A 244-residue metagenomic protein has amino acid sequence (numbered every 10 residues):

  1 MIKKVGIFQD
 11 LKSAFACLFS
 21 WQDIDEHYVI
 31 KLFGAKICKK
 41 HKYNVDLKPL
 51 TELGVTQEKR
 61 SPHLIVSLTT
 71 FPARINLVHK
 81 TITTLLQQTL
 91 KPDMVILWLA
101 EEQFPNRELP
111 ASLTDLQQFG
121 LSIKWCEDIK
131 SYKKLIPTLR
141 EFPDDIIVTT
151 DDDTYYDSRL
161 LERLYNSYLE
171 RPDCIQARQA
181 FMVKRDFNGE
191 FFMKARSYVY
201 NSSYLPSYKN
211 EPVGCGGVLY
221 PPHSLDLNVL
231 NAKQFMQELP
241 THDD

Functional and structural regions predicted by a protein language model:
M1-D46: Boundary detector for helix-to-coil junctions that initiate low-complexity/charged tails
K31-Q87: N-proximal low-complexity "stem/linker" segments adjacent to membrane-targeting elements
N76, C126-K134: A short, glycine-/small-residue-rich helix N-cap motif at loop->alpha-helix starts within glycosyltransferase
T81-M94, E101, D115: Short, acidic, metal-binding catalytic loop of nucleotide-sugar glycosyltransferases
L135-I146: Active-site nucleotide-sugar/metal-binding loop of Leloir-type enzymes
D144-Y155: Short beta-strand-to-loop acidic/aromatic patch adjacent to the donor-nucleotide binding site
D157-Q234: Conserved catalytic core of nucleotide-sugar-dependent glycosyltransferases
Q237-D244: Acidic donor-binding loop at a coil-to-helix junction in glycosyltransferase catalytic cores that engages
